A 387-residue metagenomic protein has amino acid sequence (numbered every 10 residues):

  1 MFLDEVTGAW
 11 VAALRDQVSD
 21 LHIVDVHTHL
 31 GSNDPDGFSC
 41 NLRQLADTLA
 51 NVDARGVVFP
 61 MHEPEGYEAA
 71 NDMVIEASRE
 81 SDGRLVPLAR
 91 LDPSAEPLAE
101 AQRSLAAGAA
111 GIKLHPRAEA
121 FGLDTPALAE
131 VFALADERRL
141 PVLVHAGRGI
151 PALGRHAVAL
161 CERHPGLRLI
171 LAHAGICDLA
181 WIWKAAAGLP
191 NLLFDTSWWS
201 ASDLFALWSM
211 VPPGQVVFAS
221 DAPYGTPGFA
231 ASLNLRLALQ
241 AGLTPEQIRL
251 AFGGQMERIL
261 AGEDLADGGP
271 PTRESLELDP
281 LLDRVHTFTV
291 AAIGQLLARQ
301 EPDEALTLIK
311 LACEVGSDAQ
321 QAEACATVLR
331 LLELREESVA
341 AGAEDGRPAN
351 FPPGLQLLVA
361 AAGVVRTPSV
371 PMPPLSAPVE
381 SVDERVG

Functional and structural regions predicted by a protein language model:
M1-H22, V26, S39, D47 (+2 more regions): Mid-to-C-terminal alpha-helical segments outside catalytic/metal-binding sites
F2-T7, T125-F218, G269, E274-L281 (+4 more regions): Catalytic pocket-lining loop regions of alpha/beta-barrel enzymes, especially the amidohydrolase/enolase/GH5 lineages
R15-D20, R43-D53, N71-R84, A99-G108 (+4 more regions): Acidic (Asp/Glu)-rich catalytic clusters
H22-H29, N33-E65, R84-D92, A110-G111: Divalent metal-dependent hydrolysis catalytic cores, especially in the metallo-beta-lactamase
I23-T28, G56-F59, L85-A89, A110-L114 (+4 more regions): Hydrophobic faces of well-ordered beta-strands that scaffold small-molecule active sites in alpha/beta enzyme cores
H27, L49, V74, S78 (+8 more regions): Conserved, mostly hydrophobic/aromatic
G31-N33, E63-Y67, P93-E96, E119 (+4 more regions): Active-site environment of divalent metal-dependent phosphoester hydrolases
E68-L143, R335-S338, G342-V382: Active-site gating/metal-coordination segments in enzymes
